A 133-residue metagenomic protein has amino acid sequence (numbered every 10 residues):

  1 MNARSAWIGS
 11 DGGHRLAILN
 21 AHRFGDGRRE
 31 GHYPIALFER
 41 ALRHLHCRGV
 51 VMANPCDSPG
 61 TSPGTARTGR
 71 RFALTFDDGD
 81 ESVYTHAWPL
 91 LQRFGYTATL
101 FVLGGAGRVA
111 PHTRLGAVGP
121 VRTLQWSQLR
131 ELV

Functional and structural regions predicted by a protein language model:
M1-V133: Catalytic alpha-helical scaffold of carbohydrate-active enzymes acting on polysaccharides/glycoconjugates
